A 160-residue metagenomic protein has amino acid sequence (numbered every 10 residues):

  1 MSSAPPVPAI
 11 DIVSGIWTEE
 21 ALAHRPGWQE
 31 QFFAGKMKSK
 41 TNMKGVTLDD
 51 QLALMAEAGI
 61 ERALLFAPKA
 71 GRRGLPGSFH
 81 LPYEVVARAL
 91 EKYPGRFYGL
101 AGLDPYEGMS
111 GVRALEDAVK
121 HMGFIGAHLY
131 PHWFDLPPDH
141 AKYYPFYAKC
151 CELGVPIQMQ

Functional and structural regions predicted by a protein language model:
M1-P68, R73-G77: An N-terminally biased module of ancient metal coordination in phosphate/nucleic-acid-related enzymes
E61-R62, K69-Q160: Active-site gating/metal-coordination segments in enzymes
